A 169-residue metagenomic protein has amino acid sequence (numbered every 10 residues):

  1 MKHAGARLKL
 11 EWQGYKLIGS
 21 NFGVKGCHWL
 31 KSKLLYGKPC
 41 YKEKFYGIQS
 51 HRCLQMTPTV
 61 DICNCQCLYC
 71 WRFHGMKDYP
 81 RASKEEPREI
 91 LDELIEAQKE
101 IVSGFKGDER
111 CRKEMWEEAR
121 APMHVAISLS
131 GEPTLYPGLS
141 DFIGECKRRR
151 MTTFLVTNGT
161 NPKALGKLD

Functional and structural regions predicted by a protein language model:
M1-Y69, F73-E96: Flexible, acidic/Gly-rich N-terminal and inter-domain linker regions that tether and position cofactor-handling modules
C53, W71-D169: Core AdoMet radical
